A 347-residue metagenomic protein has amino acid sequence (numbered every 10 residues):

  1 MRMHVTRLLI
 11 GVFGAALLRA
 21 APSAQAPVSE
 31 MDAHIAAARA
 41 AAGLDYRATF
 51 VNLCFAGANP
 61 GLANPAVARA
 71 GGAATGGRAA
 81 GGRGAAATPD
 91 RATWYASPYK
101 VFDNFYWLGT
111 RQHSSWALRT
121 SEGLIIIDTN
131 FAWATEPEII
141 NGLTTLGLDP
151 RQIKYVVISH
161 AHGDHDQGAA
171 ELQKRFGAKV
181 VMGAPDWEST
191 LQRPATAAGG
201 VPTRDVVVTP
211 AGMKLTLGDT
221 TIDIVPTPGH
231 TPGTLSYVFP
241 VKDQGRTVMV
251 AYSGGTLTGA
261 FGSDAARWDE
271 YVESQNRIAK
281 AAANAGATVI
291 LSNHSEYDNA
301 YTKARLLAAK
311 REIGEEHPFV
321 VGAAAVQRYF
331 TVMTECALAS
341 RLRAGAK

Functional and structural regions predicted by a protein language model:
M1-I10: Bacterial N-terminal signal peptides that target proteins for export
A16-S23: C-terminal segment of classical bacterial N-terminal signal peptides
A24-P89, Q244, T256-K347: Accessory terminal helices/loops
A33, R39, A134-T135, N141-K214 (+2 more regions): Active-site HxH/HxHxD metal-binding segment of metal-dependent hydrolases
G76, G81-G84, K100-D103, Q152 (+5 more regions): Metallo-beta-lactamase
R91-L146, S236-T258: Conserved beta-strand hairpin/beta-sheet module of binuclear metal-dependent hydrolase folds, prominently
N104, L118, D128, H160 (+5 more regions): Divalent metal-coordination and catalytic microenvironments
A134, A161-Q167, W187-T190, P232-L235 (+3 more regions): Active-site environment of divalent metal-dependent phosphoester hydrolases
